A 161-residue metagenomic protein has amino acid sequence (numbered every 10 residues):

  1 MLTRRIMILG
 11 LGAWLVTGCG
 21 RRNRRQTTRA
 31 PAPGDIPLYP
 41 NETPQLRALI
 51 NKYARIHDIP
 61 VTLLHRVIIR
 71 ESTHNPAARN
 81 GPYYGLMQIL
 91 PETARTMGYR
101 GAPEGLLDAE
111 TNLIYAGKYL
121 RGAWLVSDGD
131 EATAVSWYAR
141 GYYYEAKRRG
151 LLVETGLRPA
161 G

Functional and structural regions predicted by a protein language model:
R4-R21: N-terminal export signals
C19-P37: Bacterial Sec signal peptide processing site at the extreme N-terminus
P33-I69: Export/targeting segments at the very N-terminus of extracytoplasmic proteins
D35-P40, I50-A54, N75-N80, R100-A109 (+1 more regions): Second-shell loop/turn segments in exported
I59-H74, L113-G117, V135-A139: Short, functionally critical alpha-helical segments immediately adjacent to catalytic or ligand/cofactor-binding
T62-R66, A77-R79, P103-D108, V126-W137: Surface-exposed patches in mature extracellular/periplasmic domains of secreted proteins
P82-Y99: Substrate-binding/active-site groove segments that recognize and process beta-1,4-linked N-acetyl-hexosamine
G117-G156: Catalytic and binding regions of secreted/periplasmic enzymes and modules that target cell-wall glycans
